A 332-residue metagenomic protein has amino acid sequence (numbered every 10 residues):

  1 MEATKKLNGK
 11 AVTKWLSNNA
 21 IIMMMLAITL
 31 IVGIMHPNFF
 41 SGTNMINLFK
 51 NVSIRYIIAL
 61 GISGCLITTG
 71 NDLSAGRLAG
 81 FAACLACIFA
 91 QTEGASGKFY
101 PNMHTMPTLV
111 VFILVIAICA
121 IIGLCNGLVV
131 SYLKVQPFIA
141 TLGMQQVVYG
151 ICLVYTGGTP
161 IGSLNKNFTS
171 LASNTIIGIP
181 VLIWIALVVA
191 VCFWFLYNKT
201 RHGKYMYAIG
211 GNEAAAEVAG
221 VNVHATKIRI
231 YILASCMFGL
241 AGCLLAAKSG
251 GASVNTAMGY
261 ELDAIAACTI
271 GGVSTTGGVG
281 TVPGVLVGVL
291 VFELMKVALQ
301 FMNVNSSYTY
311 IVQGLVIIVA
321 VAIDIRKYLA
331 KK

Functional and structural regions predicted by a protein language model:
M1-M24, I28, V218, N222-A225 (+1 more regions): Cytosolic-side transmembrane-helix boundaries in multi-pass membrane proteins
E2-L60, A95-V110: Membrane-interfacial amphipathic/re-entrant helices at transmembrane-helix boundaries
I31-M35, F39-E93, L128-V135, G272-V282 (+2 more regions): Single transmembrane alpha-helix segments in multi-pass membrane proteins
P37-N51, L153, Y197, G203 (+2 more regions): Inter-helical junctions in multi-pass inner-membrane proteins, predominant in energy-converting antiporter-like
G94-Q145, V287-G288: Alpha-helical transmembrane segments within multi-pass membrane transporters and channels
P107-V115, I122-N126, G178-A252: Helix-loop-helix "hairpin" substructures at the membrane interface of multi-pass membrane proteins
L133, P137-T200, T226-R229, A247-M258 (+1 more regions): Transmembrane helix-bundle core of multi-pass membrane transporters and related energy-transducing complexes
F238, K248-G314: Transmembrane alpha-helical segments in multi-pass inner-membrane proteins
